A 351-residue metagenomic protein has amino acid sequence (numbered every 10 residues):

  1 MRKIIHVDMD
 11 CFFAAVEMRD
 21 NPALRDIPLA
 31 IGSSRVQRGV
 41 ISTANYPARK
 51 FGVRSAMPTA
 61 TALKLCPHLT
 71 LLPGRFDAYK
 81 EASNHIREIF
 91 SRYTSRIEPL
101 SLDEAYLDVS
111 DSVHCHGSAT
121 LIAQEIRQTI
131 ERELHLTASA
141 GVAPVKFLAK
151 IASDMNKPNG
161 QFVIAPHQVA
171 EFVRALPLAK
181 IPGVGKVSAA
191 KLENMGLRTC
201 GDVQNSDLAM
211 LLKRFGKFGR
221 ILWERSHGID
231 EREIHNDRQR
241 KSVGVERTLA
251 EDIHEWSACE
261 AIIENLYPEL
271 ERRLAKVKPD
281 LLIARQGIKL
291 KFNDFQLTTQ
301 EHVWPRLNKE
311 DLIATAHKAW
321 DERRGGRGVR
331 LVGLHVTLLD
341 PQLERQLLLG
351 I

Functional and structural regions predicted by a protein language model:
M1-R214, R220, D340-I351: Gly/Gly-Pro- and Ser/Thr-rich, intrinsically disordered tail segments characteristic of DNA damage-repair and tolerance
H6, K180, S188-L331, L339-E344: DNA-contacting surface of Y-family translesion DNA polymerases
